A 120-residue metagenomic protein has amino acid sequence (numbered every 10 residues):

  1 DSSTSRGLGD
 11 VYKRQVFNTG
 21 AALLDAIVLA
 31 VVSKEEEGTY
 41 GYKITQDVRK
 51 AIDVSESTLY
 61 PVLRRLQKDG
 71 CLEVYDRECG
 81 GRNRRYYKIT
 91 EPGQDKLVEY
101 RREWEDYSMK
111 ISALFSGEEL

Functional and structural regions predicted by a protein language model:
D1-Y12: Single conserved hydrophobic/aromatic residue that forms the stacking wall/gate of nucleotide- or nucleobase-binding
T4-S5, T39, T58, T90: Ser/Thr-centric signal marking residues that sit in or immediately flank functional binding/regulatory motifs
D10-G20, Y100: Intrinsically disordered, low-complexity serine/threonine- and proline-rich regulatory segments
V16-Y60: N-terminal helix-turn-helix DNA-binding core of bacterial DNA-binding proteins
P61, R65: Alpha-helical DNA-recognition elements
D69-N83, K88: Beta-hairpin "wing" of winged helix-turn-helix
V98-L120: Amphipathic alpha-helical dimerization/coiled-coil segments that flank or bridge DNA-binding/regulatory modules
